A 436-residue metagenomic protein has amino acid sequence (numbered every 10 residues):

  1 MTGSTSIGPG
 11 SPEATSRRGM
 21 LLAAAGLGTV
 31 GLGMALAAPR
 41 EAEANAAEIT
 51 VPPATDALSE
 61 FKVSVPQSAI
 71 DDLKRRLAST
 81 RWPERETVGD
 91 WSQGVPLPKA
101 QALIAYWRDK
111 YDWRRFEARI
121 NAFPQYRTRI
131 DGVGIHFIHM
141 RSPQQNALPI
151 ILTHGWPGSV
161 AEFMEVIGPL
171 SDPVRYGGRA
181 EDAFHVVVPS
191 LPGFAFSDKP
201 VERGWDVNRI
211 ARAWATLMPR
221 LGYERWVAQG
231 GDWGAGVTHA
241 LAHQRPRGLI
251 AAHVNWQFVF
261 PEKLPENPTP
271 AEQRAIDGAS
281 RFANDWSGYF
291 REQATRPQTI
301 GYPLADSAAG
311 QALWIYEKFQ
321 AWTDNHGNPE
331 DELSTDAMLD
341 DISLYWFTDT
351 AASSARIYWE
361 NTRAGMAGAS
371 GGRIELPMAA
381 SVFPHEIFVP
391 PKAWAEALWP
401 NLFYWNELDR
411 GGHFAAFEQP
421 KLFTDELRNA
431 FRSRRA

Functional and structural regions predicted by a protein language model:
M1-T15: N-terminal secretory signal peptides
G19-E41: N-terminal export signals
S68-S142, N146, W346, S353-G368: Non-catalytic accessory segments flanking enzyme active sites
R115, Y176-G178, L191-W205, H239: Glycine-rich "HGGG/HGxG" loop immediately N-terminal to the catalytic nucleophile of the alpha/beta-hydrolase
A147-G155: Short beta-strand element of the alpha/beta-hydrolase
R209-W226: Conserved acidic catalytic loop of the alpha/beta-hydrolase fold
R225-E266: Conserved hydrolase catalytic core segment
Q293-A436: C-terminal subdomain of alpha/beta-hydrolase-fold enzymes, centered on the catalytic histidine and its supporting
